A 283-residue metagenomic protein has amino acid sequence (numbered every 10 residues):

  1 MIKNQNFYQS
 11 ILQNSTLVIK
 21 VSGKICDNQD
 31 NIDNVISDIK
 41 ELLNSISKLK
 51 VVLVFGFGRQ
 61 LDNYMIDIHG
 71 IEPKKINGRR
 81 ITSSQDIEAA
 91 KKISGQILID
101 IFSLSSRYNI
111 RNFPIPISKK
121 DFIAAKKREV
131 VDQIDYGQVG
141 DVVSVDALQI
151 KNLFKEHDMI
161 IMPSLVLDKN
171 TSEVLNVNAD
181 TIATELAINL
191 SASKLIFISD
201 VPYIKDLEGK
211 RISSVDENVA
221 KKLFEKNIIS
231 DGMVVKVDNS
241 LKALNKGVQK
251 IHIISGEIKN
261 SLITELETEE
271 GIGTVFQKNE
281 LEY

Functional and structural regions predicted by a protein language model:
M1-E257, I263-T264, E270, N279-Y283: Nucleotide/pyrophosphate-binding catalytic subdomain
I272-T274: Charged catalytic cores and adjacent phosphate/nucleic-acid-binding surfaces used for phosphate/nucleic-acid chemistry
